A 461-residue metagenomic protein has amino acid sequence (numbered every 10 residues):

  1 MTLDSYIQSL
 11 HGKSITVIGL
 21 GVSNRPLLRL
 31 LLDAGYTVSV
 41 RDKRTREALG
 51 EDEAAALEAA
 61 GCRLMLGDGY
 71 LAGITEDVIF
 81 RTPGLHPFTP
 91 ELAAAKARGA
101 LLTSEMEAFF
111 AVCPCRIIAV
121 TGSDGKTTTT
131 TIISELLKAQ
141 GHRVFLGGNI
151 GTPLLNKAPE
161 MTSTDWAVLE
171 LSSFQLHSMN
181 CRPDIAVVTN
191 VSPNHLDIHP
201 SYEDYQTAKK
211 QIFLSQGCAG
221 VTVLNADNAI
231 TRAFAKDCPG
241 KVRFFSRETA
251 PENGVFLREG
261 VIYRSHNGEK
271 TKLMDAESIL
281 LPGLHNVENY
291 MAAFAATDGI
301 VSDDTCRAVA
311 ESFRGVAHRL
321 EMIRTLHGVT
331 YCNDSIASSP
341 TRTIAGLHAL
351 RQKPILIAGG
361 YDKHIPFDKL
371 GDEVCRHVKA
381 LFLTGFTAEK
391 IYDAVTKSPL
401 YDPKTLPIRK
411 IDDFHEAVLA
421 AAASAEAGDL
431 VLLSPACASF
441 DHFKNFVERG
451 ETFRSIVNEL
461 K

Functional and structural regions predicted by a protein language model:
M1-S104, A108: N-terminal leader/targeting and accessory segments in enzymes
L3-S14, N24-A34, R143, M274-K379: Nucleotide phosphate-binding/pyrophosphate-handling subdomain across enzymes that bind or process nucleotide phosphates
L31, I79, V120, N149 (+11 more regions): Residue-level signal for inorganic ion chemistry
T37-D42, L146, V168, F244 (+1 more regions): Short beta-strand "acidic-cap" motif of Rossmann-like dinucleotide-binding folds
T37-T45, T222-A226, I357-A358, H377-F386: Short internal beta-strands
D42-K43, M65-D68, T103-E107, P239-L257 (+4 more regions): Beta-strand->loop->alpha-helix junctions that form or flank phosphate-binding loops in nucleotide-handling enzymes
E53-A55, L370-G428: C-terminal helical cap/extension that packs against the catalytic core of soluble nucleotide-cofactor enzymes
L71-I74, P83-A226, I230-K241, F256 (+2 more regions): Phosphate-binding loop of NTP-binding sites
